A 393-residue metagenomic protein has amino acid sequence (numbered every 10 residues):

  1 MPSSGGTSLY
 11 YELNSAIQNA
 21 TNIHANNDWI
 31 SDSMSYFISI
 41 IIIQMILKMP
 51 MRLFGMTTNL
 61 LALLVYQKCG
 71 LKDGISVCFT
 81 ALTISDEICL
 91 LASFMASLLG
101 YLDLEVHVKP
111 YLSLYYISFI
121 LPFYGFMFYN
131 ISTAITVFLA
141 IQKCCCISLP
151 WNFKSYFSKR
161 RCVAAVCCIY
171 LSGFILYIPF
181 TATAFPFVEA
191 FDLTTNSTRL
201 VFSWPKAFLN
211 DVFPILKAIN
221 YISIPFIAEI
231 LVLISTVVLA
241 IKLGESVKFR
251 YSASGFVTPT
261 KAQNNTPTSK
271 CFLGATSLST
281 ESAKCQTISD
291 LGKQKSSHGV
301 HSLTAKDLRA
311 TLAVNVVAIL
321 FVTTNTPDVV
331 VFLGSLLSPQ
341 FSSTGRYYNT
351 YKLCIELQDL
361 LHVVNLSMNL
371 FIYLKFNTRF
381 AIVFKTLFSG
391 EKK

Functional and structural regions predicted by a protein language model:
M1-T58, Y101: Extracellular N-terminal segment of 7TM GPCRs
N26-S33, D103-M127, I175-I230: Loop architecture of class A 7-transmembrane GPCRs
Y36-M49, I75-F138, C146: Extracellular TM2-ECL1-early TM3 structural module of rhodopsin-like
M45-K48, I88-V108, Y129, T133-T136 (+6 more regions): Helix-to-loop junction signature of class
M51-F54, A81-S93, F126, N130 (+4 more regions): Alpha-helical transmembrane segments of multi-pass membrane proteins
I88-M95, L99, F128-F138, C145 (+6 more regions): Fourth transmembrane helix
T198-F208, I241-D328: Intracellular effector-coupling site of seven-transmembrane GPCRs, centered on the ICL3-to-TM6 transition
E229-V232, L312, V316-T324, V329-L333 (+1 more regions): Seventh transmembrane helix
